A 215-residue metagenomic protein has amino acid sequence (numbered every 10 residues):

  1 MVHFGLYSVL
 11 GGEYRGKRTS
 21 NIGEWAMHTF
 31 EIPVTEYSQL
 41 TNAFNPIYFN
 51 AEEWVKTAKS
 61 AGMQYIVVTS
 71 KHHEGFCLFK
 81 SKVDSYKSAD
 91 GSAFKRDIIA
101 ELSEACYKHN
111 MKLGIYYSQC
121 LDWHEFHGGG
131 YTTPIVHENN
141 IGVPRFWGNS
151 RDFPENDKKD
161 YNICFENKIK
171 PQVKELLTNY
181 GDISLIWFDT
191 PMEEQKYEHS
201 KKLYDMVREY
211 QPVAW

Functional and structural regions predicted by a protein language model:
M1-W215: Mature catalytic domains of secreted/periplasmic carbohydrate-active enzymes
